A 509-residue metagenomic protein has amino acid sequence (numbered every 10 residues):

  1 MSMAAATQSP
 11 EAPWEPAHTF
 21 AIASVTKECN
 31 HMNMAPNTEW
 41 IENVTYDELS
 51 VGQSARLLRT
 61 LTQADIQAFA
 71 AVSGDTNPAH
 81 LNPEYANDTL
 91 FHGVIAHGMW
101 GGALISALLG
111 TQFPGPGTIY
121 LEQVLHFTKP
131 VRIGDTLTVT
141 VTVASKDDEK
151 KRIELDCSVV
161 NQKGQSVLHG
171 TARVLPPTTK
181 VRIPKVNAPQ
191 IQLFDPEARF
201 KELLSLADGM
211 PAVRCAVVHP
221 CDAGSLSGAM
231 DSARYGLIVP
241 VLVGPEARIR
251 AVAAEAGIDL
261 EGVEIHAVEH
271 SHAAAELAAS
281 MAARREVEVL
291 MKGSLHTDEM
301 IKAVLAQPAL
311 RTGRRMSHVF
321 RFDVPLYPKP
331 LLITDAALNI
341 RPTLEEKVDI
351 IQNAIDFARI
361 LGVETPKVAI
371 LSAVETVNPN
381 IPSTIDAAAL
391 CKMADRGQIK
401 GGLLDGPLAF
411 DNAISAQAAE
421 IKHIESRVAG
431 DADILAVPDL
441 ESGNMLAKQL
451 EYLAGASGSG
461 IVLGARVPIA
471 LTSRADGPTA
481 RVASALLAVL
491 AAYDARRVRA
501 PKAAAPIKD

Functional and structural regions predicted by a protein language model:
S2-S9, W14, S24: Low-acidity, Ser/Thr- and Arg-rich intrinsically disordered low-complexity segments
N33-N37, I41-V51, V131-L193: HotDog/MaoC-like acyl-thioester-processing domains
N33-T118, E122, V181: Hot-dog-fold acyl-thioester-processing enzymes
G52, F69, G98, I105 (+7 more regions): Buried hydrophobic positions in well-ordered alpha/beta secondary-structure cores of metabolic enzymes
F127-T128: Beta-strand-rich interaction surfaces with strong enrichment in secreted/lumenal proteins
L193-V241, E246-V428, D433-D509: Anion-binding alpha/beta catalytic cores of soluble intermediary-metabolism enzymes, centered on
